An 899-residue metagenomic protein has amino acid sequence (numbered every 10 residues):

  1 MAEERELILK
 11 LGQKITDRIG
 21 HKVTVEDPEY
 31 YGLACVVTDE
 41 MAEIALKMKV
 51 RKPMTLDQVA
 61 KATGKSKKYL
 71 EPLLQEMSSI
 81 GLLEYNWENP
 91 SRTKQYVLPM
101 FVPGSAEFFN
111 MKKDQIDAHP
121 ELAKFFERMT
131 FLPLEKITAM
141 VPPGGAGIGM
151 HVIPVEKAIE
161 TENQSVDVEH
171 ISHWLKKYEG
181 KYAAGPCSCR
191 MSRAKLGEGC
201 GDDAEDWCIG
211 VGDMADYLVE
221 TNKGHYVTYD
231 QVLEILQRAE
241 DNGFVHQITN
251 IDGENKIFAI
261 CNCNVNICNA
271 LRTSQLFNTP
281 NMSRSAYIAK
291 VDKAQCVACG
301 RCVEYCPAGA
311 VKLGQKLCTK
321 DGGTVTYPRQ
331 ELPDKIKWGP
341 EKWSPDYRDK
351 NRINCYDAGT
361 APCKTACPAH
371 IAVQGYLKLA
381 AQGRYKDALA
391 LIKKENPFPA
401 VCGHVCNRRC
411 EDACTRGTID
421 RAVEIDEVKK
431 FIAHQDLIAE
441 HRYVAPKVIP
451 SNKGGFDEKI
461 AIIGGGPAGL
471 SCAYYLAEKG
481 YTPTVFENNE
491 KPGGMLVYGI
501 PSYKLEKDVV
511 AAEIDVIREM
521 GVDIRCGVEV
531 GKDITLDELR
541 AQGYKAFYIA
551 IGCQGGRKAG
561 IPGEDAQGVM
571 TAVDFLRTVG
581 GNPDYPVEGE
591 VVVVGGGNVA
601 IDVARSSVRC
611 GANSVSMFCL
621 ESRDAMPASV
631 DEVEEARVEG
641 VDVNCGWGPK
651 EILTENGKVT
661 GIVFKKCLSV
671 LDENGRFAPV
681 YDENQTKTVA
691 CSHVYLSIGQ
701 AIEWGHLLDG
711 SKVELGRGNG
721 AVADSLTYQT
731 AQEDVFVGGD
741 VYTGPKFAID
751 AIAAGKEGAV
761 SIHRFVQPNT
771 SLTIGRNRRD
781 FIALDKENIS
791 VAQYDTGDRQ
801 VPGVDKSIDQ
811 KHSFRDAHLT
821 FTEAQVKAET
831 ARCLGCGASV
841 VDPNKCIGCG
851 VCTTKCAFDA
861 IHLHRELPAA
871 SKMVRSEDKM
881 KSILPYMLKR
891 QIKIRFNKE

Functional and structural regions predicted by a protein language model:
C35, K65, Y96, Q247-I260 (+14 more regions): Ferredoxin-like iron-sulfur electron-transfer modules
S78-N89, V311-K312, I861: A short, conserved structural fragment
R92-F131: Short, amphipathic alpha-helical interaction segments positioned at domain boundaries
A308-P362, L377, V423-I425, K429-K459 (+10 more regions): Flanking helices and flexible, charged tails adjoining ferredoxin-like Fe-S electron-transfer domains in multi-subunit
I371-Q374, A380-A381, A422-D426, I462-V530 (+6 more regions): Beta1-alpha1 glycine-rich phosphate/pyrophosphate-binding loop at the start of Rossmann-like nucleotide-binding domains
I432-G454, K479, A512-D533, G556-C610 (+1 more regions): Glycine-rich dinucleotide-binding loop and its adjacent helix/turn
D565-E590, D672-P745: FAD-site-proximal beta/loop scaffold in flavoenzymes
V603, V741-N769: A conserved FAD-binding loop/helix module that cradles the flavin
